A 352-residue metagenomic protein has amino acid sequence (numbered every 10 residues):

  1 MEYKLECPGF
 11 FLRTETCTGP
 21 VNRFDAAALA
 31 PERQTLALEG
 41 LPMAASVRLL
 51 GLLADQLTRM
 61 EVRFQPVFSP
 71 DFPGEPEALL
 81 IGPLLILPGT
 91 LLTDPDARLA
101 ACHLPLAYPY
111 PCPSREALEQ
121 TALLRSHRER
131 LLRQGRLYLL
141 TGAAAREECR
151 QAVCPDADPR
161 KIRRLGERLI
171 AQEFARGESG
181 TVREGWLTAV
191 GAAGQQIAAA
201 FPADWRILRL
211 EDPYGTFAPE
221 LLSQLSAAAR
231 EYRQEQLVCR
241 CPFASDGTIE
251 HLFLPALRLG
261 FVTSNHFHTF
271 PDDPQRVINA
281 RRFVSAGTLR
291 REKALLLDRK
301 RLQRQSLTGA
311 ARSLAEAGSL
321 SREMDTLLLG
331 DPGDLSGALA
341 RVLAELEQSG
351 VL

Functional and structural regions predicted by a protein language model:
M1-A27, D156-A200: N-terminal pre-Walker A segment at the start of P-loop NTPase domains
E2-P20, A54-A122, S226-T308: Conserved nucleotide-sensing/catalytic segment adjacent to the nucleotide-binding pocket in NTP-handling enzymes
Q34-D55, G191-A199, D204-A229: Glycine-rich phosphate-binding P-loop
L38, L49, F64-P70, T141 (+3 more regions): A cross-family "folded-core" feature that marks the main globular domain of proteins
G51, F68-S69, A344-E347: Long, compositionally biased, glycine/small-hydrophobic-enriched stretches that function as flexible linkers, tethers
Q120-R176, D298-E345: An accessory alpha-helical subdomain
G350-V351: SAM-dependent transferase fold signal centered on methyltransferase-like domains, encompassing both Class I
